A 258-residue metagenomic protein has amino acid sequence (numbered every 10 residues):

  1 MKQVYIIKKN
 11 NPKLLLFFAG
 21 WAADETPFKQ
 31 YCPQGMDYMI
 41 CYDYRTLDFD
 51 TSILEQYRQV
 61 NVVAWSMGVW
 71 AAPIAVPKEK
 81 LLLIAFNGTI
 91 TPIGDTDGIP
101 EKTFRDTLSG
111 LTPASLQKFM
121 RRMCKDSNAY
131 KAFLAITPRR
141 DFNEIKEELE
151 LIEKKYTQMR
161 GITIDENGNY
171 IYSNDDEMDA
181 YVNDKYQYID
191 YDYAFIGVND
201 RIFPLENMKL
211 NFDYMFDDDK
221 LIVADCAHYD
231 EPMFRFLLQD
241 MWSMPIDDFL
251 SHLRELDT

Functional and structural regions predicted by a protein language model:
K2-D48: Conserved HGGG/HGGXW glycine-rich cap/lid loop of the alpha/beta-hydrolase fold
V63-G68, A72: Gly/Ala-rich beta-loop-alpha elbow adjacent to hydrolase catalytic centers
K80-G110, P138: Flexible "cap/lid" loop of the alpha/beta hydrolase fold
A114-Y156: Conserved alpha/beta-hydrolase catalytic His-Asp/Glu region
A194-I196: Short beta-strand/loop motif that positions the catalytic acidic residue of the alpha/beta-hydrolase fold
V198-R201, D225-A227: Acidic beta-to-alpha connecting loop that harbors the catalytic carboxylate
R201-N207: Conserved alpha/beta-hydrolase "acid-adjacent" motif
V223-M241: Catalytic histidine-centered segment of alpha/beta-hydrolase-like enzymes
